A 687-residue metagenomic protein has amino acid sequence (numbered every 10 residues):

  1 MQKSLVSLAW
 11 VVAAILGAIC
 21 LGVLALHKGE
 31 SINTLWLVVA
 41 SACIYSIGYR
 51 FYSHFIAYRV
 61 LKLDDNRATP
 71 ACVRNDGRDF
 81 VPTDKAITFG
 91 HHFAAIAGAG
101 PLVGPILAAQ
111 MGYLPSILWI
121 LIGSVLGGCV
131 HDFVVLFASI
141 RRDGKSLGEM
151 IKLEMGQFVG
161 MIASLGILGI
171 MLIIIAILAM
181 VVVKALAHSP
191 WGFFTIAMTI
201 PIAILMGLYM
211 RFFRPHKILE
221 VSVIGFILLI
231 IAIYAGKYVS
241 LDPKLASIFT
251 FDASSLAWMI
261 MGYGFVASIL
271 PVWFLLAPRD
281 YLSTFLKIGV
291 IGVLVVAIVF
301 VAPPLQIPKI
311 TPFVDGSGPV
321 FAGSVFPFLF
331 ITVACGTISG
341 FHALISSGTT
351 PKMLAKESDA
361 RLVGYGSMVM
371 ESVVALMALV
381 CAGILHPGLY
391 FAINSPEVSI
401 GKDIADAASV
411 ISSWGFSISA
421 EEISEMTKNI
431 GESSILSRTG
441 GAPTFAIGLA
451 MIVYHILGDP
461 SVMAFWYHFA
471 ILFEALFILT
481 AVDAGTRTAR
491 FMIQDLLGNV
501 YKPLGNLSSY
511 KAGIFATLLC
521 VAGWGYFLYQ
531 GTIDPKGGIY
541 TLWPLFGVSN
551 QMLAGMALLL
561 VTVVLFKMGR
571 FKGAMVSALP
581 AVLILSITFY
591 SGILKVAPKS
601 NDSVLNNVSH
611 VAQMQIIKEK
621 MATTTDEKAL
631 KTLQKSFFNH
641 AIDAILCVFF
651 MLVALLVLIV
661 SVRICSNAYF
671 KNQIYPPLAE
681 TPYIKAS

Functional and structural regions predicted by a protein language model:
M1-A14, I47-L102, T284, G323-S324 (+1 more regions): Membrane-interface "cap" regions at the ends of multi-pass membrane proteins
G22-K28, N33, F80-R142, L153-Q157 (+8 more regions): Membrane-interface helix-loop-helix modules in multi-pass membrane proteins
S31-R50, A108-A138, G148, F193-A203 (+2 more regions): Extracellular loop-to-transmembrane helix junctions
S53-V81, L107, I117, L121 (+6 more regions): Flexible loop linkers connecting adjacent transmembrane helices in multi-pass alpha-helical membrane transporters
G90-I96, G123-D143, L147-V221, L228-I260 (+3 more regions): Helix-loop-helix module between adjacent transmembrane segments
E154-L172, G364-L376, T439-G441, P460-A470 (+3 more regions): Loop-to-transmembrane helix boundary motifs in multi-pass membrane proteins
G207, R211, I227-W258, V266-S268 (+3 more regions): Hydrophobic alpha-helical segments and their helix-loop junctions in multi-pass secondary transporters
I298-V314, V369-I447, A484, Y526-G537: Extracellular/periplasmic helix-exit of transmembrane alpha-helices
